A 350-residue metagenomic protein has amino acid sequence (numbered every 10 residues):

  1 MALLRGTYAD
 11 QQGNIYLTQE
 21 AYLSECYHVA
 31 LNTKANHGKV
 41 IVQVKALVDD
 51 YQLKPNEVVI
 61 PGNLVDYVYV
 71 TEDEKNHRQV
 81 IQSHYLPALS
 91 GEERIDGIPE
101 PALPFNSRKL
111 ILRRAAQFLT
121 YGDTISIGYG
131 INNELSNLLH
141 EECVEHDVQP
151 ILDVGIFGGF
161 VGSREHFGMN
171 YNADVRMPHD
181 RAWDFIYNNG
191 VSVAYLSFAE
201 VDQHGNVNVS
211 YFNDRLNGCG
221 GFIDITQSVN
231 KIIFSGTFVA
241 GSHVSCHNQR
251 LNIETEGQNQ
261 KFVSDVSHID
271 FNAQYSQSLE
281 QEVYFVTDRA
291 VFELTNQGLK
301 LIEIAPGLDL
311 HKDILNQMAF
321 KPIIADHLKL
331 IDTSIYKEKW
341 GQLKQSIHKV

Functional and structural regions predicted by a protein language model:
M1-D96, R164-Q342: Conserved phosphate- and dinucleotide-binding cores of soluble alpha/beta proteins, encompassing both enzyme active
L3, I127, K349-V350: N-terminal low-hydrophobic presequence detector
E92-D174: N-terminal active-site beta-alpha-beta segment that forms phosphate/nucleotide-binding and substrate-recognition loops
G341-V350: Long, compositionally biased
